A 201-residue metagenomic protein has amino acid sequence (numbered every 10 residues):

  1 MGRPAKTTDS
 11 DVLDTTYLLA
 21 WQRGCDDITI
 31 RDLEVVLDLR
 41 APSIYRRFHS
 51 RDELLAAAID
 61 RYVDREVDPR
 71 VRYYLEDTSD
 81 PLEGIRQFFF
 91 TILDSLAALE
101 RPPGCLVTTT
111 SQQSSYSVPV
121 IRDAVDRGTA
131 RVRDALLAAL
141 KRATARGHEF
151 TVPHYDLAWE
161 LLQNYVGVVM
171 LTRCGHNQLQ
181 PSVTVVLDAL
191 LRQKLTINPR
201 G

Functional and structural regions predicted by a protein language model:
M1-G2: Short Lys/Arg-rich basic patches
D11, T15-A57: Helix-turn-helix
T15-R23, P69-Y73, E160, N164-L171: Solvent-exposed, amphipathic alpha-helical segments
L55-Y62, E66: Alpha-helical DNA-contacting segments of helix-turn-helix folds
A57, V71-P103, F150, H154-L161: Hydrophobic alpha-helical connector segments
G84, A98-V120: Amphipathic alpha-helical segments used for helix-helix packing
F89-I92, V107-S111, L161, Y165-V168: Short alpha-helical scaffolding segments that buttress acidic/His motifs in well-ordered protein cores
V120-A130, T144-L190, N198-G201: Hydrophobic/aromatic-rich alpha-helical bundle segments in the mid-to-C-terminal region
